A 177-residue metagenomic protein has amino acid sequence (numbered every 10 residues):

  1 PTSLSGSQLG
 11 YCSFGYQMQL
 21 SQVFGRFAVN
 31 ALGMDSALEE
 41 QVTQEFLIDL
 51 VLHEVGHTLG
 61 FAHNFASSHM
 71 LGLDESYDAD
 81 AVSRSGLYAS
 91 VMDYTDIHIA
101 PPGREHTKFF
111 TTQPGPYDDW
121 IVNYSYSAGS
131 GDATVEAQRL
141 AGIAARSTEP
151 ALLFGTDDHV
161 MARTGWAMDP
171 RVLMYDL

Functional and structural regions predicted by a protein language model:
G6-G15, S21-G25, N30, M34-V42 (+1 more regions): Conserved catalytic/binding loops enriched for acidic/polar residues
Q41-D49: Active-site alpha-helix of zinc metalloproteases
L47, T58, L87-A89: Active-site lining segments that contact anionic ligands and/or coordinate catalytic metals
D49-N64: Active-site recognition of the HExxH zinc-binding catalytic motif
